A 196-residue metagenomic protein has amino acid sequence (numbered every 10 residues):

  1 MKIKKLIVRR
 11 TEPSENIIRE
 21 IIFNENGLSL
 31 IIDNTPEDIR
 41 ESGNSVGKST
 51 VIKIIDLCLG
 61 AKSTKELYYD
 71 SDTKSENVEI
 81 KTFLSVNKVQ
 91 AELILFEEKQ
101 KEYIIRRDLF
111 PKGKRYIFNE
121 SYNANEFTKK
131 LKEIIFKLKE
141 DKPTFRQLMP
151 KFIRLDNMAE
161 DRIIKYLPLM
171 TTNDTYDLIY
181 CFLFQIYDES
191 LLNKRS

Functional and structural regions predicted by a protein language model:
M1-Q100: Extreme N-terminal "head/tail" segments of very large remodeling/mechanoenzyme assemblies
R40-N44, E120, K137-D141, P168-L169 (+1 more regions): Generic alpha-helical structural element
N44-I52, A124, L169, N173 (+1 more regions): Short, charged, low-complexity patches
I52, C58-L59, L131, Y176-L183: Short amphipathic C-terminal alpha-helix that caps PH/PH-like domains
K65, I135-K139, I186-K194: Short, polar/flexible loop-turn hinges at active-site or ligand-entry regions and domain interfaces
F96-E98, F110, L183-Q185: Solvent-exposed residues in well-ordered beta-strands and their adjoining turns, especially edge/terminal strands
E102, R106-A159: Glycine-rich phosphate-binding loops of NTPases
T144-S196: Extended, Lys/Glu-rich alpha-helical coiled-coil stalks
